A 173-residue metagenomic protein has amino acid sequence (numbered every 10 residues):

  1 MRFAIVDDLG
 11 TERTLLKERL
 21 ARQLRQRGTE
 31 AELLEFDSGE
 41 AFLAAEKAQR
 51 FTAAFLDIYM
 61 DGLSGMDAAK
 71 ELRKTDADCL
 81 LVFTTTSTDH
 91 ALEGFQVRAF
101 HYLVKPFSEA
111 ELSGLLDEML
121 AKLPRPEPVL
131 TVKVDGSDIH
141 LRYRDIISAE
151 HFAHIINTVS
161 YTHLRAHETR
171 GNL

Functional and structural regions predicted by a protein language model:
M1-A4: Non-catalytic signal-transmission and effector/linker regions of two-component phosphorelay proteins
V6-D7, F36-S38, A54: Conserved sequence signature across two-component system core domains
L9-L34, K74: Two-component/phosphorelay signaling modules centered on CheY-like receiver
E35-A41, G65: Helix N-cap/capping motif at the beta->alpha junctions
A44-A45, F51-R125: CheY-like receiver
D117-N157: Short, Lys/Arg-enriched segments at the junction into DNA-binding effector domains of transcriptional regulators
T162-G171: Conserved small/polar residues in nucleotide/adenosyl-binding loops
